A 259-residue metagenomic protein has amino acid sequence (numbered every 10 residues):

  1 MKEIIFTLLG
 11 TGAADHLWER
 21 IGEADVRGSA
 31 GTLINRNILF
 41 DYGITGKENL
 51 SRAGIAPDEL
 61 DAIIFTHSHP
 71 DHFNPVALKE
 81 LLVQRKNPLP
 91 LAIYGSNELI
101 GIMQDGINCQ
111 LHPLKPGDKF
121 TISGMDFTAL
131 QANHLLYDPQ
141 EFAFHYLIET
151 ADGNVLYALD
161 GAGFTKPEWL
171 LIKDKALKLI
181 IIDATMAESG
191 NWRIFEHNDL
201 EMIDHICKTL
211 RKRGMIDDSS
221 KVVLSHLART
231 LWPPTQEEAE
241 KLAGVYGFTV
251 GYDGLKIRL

Functional and structural regions predicted by a protein language model:
M1-A53, F142-D160: Conserved beta-strand hairpin/beta-sheet module of binuclear metal-dependent hydrolase folds, prominently
F6, D41, L50, H67 (+7 more regions): Divalent metal-coordination and catalytic microenvironments
T11-A13, N37, G43-T45, S68 (+6 more regions): Active-site metal-binding loops of divalent metal-dependent hydrolases
N37-I38, A62, M125, G153-Y157 (+2 more regions): Structural motif
T45-Y94, A176-I180: Active-site metal-binding motif and surrounding structural segment of the metallo-beta-lactamase
S51-G54, F120-G124, E168-K173: Short amphipathic alpha-helix with an adjacent loop that forms part of the alpha/beta core around
L89-F144, E149-D152, F248-I257: Metallo-beta-lactamase
G163-L255: Cap/insert and terminal regions of metallo-dependent hydrolase folds
